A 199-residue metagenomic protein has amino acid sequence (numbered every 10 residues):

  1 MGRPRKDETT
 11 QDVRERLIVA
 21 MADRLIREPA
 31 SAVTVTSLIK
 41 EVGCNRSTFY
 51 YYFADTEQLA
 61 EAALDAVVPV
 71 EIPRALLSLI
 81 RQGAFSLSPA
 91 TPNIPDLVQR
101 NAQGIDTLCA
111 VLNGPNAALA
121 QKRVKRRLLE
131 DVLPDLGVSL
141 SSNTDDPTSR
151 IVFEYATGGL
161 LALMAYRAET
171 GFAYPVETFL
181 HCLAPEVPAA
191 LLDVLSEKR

Functional and structural regions predicted by a protein language model:
M1-A32, T36-K40: Basic, helix-initiating cap at the start of DNA-binding domains
R5, T9, V13, N116 (+4 more regions): Conserved acidic
R16, A20-E28, V70, R74-S78 (+3 more regions): Solvent-exposed, amphipathic alpha-helical segments
R24-Q58, A62: Helix-turn-helix
T34-V35, A63-L76: Short, basic, alpha-helical segments at the C-terminal edge of helix-turn-helix-like DNA-binding modules
A75-T107: Hydrophobic alpha-helical connector segments
G114-S142, P147-A162, P185: Amphipathic alpha-helical packing segments from all-alpha helical-bundle domains
P134-V138, R150, E169-R199: C-terminal peripheral helix-coil segments that are non-catalytic and often amphipathic
